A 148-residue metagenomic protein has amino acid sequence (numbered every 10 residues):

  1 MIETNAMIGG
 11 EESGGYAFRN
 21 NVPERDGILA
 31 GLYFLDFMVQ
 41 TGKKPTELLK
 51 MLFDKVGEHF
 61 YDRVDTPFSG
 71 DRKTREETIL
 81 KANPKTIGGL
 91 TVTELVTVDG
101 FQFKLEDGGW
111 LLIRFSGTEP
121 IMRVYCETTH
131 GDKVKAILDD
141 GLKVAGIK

Functional and structural regions predicted by a protein language model:
M1-K148: Phosphate-binding and adjacent anionic-ligand microenvironments
